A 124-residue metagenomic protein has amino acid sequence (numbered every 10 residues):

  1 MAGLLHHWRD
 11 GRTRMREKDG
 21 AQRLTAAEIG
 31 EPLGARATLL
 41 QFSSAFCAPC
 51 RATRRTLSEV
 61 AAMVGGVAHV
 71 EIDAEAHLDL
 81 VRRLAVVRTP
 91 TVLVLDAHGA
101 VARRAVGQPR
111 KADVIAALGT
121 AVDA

Functional and structural regions predicted by a protein language model:
M1-R23: N-terminal targeting signals for export/organelle localization
L33-A45: Short active-site neighborhood of thiol/selenol oxidoreductases, capturing the structured segment around
C47-C50, V92: The canonical Cys-X-X-Cys-His
R51-V64: Typically the conserved alpha-helix immediately C-terminal to a functionally engaged Cys/Sec in thioredoxin-like
M63, R83-A85, A102-R103: Cys/His-clustered metal-coordination modules, chiefly Zn-binding fingers
V64-D79: Thiol-based oxidoreductase modules, predominantly thioredoxin-like and allied folds used for disulfide exchange
A85-L93: Structural micro-motif
V94-A124: Non-catalytic, surface beta->alpha helical segment in thiol-disulfide oxidoreductase systems
